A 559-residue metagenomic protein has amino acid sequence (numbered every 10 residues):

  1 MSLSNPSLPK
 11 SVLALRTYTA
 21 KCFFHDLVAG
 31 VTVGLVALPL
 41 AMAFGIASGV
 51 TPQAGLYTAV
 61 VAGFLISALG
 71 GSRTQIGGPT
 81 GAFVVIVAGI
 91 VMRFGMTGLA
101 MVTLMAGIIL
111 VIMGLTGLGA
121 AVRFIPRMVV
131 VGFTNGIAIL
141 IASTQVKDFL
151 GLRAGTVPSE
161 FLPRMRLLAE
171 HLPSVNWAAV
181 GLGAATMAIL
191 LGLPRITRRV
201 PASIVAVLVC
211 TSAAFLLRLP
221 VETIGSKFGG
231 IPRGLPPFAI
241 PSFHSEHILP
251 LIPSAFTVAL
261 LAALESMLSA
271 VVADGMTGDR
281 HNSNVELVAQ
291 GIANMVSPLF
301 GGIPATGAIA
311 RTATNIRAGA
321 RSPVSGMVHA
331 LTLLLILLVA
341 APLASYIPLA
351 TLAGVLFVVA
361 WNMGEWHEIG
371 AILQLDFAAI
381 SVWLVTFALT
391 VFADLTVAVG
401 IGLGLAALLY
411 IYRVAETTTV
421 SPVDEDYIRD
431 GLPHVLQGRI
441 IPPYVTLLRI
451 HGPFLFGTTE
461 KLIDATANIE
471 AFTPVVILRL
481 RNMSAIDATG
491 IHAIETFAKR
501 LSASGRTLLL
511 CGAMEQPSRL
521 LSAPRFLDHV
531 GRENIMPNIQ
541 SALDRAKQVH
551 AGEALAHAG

Functional and structural regions predicted by a protein language model:
M1-L3, H557-A558: Short, low-complexity, intrinsically disordered N-terminal peptides in bacterial proteins
S2-R429, T458, G505, R525-F526: Transmembrane helical cores of multi-pass ion-transport proteins
P422-G559: Structured cytosolic domains appended to multi-pass membrane proteins
